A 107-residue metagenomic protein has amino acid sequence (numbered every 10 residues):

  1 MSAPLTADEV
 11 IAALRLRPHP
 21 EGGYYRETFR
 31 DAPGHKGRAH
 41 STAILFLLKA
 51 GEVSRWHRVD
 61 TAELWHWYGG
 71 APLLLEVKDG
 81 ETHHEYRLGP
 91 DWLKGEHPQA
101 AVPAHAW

Functional and structural regions predicted by a protein language model:
S2-A101: Non-catalytic, conserved peripheral segments adjacent to functional cores
